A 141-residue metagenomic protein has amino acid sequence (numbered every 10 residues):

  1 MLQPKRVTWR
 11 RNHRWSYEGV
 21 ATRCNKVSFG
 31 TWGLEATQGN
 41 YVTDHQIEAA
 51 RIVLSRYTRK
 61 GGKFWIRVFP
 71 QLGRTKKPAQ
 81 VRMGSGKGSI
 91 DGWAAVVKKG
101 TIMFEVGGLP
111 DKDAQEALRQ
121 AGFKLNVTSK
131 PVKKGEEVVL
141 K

Functional and structural regions predicted by a protein language model:
M1-K141: Ribosome-associated RNA-binding proteins
